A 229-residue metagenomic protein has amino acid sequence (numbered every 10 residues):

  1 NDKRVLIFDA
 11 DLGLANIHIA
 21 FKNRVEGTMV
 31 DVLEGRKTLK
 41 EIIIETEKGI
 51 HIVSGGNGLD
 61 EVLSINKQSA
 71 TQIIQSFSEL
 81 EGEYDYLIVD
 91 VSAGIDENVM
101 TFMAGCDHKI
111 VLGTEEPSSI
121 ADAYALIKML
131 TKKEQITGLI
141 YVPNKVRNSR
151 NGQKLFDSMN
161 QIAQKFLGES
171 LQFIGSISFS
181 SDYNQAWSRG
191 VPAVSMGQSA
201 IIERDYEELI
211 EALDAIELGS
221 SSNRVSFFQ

Functional and structural regions predicted by a protein language model:
N1-L6: Post-Walker A helix-loop "phosphate-sensing" segment adjacent to the P-loop in P-loop NTPases
I7-G82, W187-P192: P-loop/Walker-type NTP enzyme "switch/lid" segment
L12-L14, N57-D60, G94, E116-S118 (+2 more regions): Conserved nucleotide-binding/hydrolysis micro-motifs of P-loop NTPases
K22, L33-E34, I44, S78-E81 (+7 more regions): Signal for well-folded cores of large energy- and translation-related assemblies
K22-G27, M129-L130, D157-N160, P192-V194: Short, hinge-like loop/turn segments at secondary-structure boundaries
Y86, V91-G175: Conserved catalytic-core segment of NTP-binding enzymes
F166-V194: Beta-strand-loop-alpha "switch" segments that mediate conformational coupling across diverse proteins
S188-Q229: NTP-binding/hydrolysis catalytic cores, primarily Walker-type P-loop NTPases
